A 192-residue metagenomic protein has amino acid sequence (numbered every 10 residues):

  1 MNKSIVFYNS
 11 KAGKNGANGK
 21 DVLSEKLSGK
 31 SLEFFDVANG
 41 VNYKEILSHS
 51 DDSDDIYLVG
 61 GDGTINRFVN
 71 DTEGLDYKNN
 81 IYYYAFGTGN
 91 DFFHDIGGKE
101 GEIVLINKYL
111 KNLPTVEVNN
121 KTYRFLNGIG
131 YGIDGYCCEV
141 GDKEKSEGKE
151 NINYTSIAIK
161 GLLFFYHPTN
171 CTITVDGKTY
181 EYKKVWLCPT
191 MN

Functional and structural regions predicted by a protein language model:
M1-V59, T64-Y77: ATP/NTP phosphate-donor binding region
I5-K11, F35-V37, G74-T190: Catalytic core of DAGKc-family lipid kinases
